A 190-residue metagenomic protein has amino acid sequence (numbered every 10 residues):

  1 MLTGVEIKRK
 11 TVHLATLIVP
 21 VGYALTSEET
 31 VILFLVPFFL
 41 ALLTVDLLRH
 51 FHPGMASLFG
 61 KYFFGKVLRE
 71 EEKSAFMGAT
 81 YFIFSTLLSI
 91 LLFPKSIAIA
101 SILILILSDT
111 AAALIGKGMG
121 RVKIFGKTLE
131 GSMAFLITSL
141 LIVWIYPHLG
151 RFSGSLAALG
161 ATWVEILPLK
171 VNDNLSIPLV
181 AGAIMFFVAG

Functional and structural regions predicted by a protein language model:
M1-G120, T128-G190: Hydrophobic alpha-helical transmembrane segments
I124: Short clusters of hydrophobic/aromatic residues that line enzyme substrate/ligand-binding pockets
